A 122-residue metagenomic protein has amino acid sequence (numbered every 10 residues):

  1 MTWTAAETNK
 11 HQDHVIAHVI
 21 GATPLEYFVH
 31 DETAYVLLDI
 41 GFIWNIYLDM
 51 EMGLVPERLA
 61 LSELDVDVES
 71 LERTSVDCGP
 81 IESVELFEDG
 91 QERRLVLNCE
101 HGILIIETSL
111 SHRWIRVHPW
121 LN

Functional and structural regions predicted by a protein language model:
M1-N122: Surface-exposed, interaction-prone regions used to assemble/regulate multi-protein complexes
